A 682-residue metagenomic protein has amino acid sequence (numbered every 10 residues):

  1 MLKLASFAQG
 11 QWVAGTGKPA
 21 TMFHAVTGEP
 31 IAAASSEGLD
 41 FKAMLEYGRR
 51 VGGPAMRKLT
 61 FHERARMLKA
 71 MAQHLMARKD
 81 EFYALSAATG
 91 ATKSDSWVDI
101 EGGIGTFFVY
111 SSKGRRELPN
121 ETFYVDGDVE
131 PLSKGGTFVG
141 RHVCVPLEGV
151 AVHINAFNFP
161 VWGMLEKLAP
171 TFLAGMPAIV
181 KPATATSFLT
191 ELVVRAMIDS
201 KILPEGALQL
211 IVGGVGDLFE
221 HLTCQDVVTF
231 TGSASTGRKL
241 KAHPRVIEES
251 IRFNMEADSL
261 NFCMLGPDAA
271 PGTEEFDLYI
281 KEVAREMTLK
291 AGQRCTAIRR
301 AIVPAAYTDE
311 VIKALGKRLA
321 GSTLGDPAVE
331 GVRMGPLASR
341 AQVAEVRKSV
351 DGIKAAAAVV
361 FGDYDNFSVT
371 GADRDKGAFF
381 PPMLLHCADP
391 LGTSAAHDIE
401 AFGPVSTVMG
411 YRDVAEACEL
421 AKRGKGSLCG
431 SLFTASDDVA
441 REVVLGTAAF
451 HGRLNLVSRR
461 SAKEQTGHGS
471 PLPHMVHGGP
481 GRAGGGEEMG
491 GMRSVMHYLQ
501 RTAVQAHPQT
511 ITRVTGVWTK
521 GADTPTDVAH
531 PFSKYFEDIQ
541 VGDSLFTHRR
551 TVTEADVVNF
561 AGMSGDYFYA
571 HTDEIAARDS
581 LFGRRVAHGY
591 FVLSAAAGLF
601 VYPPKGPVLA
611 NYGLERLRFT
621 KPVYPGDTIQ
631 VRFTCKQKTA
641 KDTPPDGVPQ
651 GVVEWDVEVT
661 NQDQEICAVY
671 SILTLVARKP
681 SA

Functional and structural regions predicted by a protein language model:
M1-G136, G321, A338, A449: N-terminal Rossmann-like NAD(P)+-binding subdomain of aldehyde/semialdehyde dehydrogenases
V26-A32, I202-E205, C224-Q225, K317-R318 (+2 more regions): Conserved C-terminal structural/oligomerization subdomain of aldehyde/semialdehyde dehydrogenase
P30-E37, G53-R57, P131-L132, V152-H153 (+7 more regions): Short, well-ordered beta-strand elements within core beta-sheets of diverse protein domains
L118-L278, Y411, E464, G486: Rossmann-like NAD(P) dinucleotide-binding subdomain of oxidoreductase/dehydrogenase enzymes
D199-K201, V227, T236-L391, D413-A415 (+5 more regions): ALDH superfamily catalytic-core signature
T526-A587, R678: Catalytic strand-loop segment that frames the active site of acyl-thioester-processing enzymes
P531-V541, V623-A682: HotDog/MaoC-like acyl-thioester-processing domains
R578-Q637: Hydrophobic beta-strand-centered segment that forms part of the acyl-chain substrate-binding groove
